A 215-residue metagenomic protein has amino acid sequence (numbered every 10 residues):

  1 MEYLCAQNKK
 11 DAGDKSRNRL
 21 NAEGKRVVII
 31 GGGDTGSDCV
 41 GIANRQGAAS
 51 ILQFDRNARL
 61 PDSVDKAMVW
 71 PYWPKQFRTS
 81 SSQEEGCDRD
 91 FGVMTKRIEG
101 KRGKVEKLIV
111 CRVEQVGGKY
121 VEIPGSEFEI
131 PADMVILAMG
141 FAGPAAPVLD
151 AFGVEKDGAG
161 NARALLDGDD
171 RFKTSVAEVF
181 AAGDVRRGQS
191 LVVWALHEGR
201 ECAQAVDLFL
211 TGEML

Functional and structural regions predicted by a protein language model:
M1-G24, V116-Q189: FAD-site-proximal beta/loop scaffold in flavoenzymes
A22-G33: Beta1/beta-strand and adjacent pyrophosphate-binding region of the FAD-binding site in flavoprotein oxidoreductases
G32, D55-A58, D184: Cofactor-binding loop segments of dinucleotide-utilizing enzymes, especially the Rossmann-like FAD- and NAD(P)+-binding
G36-G41, Q46, V176, A182-E213: A conserved FAD-binding loop/helix module that cradles the flavin
V40-R97, E213-L215: Rossmann-like dinucleotide-binding cores of NAD(P)H-dependent redox enzymes
G92-K104, C111-V113: A conserved short coil-to-beta-strand element within the FAD-binding core of flavoproteins
T95, I136, G199: Hydrophobic, well-ordered secondary-structure elements that form the walls of internal hydrophobic environments
